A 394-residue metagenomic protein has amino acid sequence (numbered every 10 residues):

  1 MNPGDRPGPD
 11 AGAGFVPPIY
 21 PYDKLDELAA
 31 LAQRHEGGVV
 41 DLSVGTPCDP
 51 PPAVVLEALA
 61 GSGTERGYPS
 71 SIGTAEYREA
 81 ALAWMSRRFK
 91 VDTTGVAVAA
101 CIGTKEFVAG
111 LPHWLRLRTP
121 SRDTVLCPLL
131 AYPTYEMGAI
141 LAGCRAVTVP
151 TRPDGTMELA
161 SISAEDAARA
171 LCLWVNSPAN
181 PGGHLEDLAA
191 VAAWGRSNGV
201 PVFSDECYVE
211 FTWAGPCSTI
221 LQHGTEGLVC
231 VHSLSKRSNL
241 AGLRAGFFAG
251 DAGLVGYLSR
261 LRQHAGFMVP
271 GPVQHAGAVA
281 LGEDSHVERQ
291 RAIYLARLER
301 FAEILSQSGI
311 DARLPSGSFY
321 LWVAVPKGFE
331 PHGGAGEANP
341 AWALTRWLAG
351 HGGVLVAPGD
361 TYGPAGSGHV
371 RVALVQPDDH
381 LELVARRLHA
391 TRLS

Functional and structural regions predicted by a protein language model:
N2, G333-N339, R346-A357, T361-S394: PLP-dependent enzyme catalytic core of the Aspartate aminotransferase-like
G4-E106, G110, A280-L281, S394: N-terminal small-domain helix-loop-helix segment of the aminotransferase-like
H113-V175: PLP-dependent aminotransferase-like
D123, S197-P201, T225-E226: A short helix->loop->beta-strand "cap" motif at the edges of active sites that frequently abuts
T151-A214: Active-site phosphate-binding strand-loop segment of PLP-dependent enzymes
G227-C230, L234-G317: PLP-dependent aminotransferase class I/II
Y294-L295, S308-H351: Conserved PLP-binding catalytic core of the aspartate aminotransferase-like
